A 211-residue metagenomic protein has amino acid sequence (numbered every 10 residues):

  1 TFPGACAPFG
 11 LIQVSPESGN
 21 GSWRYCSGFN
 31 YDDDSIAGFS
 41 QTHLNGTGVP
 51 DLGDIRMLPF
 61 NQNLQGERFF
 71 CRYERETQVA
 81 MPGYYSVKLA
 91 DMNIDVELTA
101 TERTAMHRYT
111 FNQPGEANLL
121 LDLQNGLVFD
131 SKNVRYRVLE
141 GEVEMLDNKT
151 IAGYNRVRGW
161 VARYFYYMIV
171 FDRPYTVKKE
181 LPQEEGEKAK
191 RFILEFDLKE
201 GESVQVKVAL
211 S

Functional and structural regions predicted by a protein language model:
T1-S211: Accessory carbohydrate-recognition regions in carbohydrate-active enzymes
